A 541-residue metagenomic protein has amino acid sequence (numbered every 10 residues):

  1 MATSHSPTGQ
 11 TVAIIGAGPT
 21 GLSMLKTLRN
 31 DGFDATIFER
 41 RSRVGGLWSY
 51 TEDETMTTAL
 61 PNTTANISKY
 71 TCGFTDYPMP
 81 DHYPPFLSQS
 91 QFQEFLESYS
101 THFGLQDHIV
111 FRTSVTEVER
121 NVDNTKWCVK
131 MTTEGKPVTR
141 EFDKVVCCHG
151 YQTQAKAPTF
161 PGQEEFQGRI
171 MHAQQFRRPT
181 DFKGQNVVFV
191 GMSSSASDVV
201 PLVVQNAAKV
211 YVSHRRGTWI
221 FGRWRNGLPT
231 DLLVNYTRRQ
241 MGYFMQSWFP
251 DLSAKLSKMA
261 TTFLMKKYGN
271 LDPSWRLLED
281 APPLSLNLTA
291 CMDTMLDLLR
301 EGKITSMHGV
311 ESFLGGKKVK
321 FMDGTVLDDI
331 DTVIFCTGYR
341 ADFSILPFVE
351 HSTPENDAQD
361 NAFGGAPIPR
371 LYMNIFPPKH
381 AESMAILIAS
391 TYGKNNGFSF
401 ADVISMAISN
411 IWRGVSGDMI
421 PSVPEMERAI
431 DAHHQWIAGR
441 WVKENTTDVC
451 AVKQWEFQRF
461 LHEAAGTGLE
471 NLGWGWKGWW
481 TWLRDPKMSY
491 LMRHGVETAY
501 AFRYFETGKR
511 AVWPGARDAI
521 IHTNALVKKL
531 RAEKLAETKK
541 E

Functional and structural regions predicted by a protein language model:
S4-V44, S49, E97, V138-R140 (+5 more regions): Rossmann-like dinucleotide-binding core of oxidoreductases
E52-P80, L232-Q240: N-terminal glycine-rich dinucleotide-binding loop that anchors FAD/FMN and/or NAD(P) in oxidoreductases
I67, C336-R413: Glycine/threonine-rich phosphate-binding loop and adjacent beta-strand/alpha-helix elements that clamp
G73-H82, R276-D280, S383-S390: Short glycine/proline-rich turn/loop motifs
P84-H149, L299, F313: Feature captures the FAD/FMN-dependent oxidoreductase FAD-binding
F111, T218-G222, S383-E541: C-terminal, flexible cofactor-proximal segment of oxidoreductases
T133, G150-Y151, Q175, I334 (+1 more regions): Short glycine-/small-residue-rich Rossmann-like dinucleotide-binding loops
D293-L298, G302-I304, G309-E311, G315-D342: Glycine-rich, aromatic-lined ligand/substrate-binding cores of catalytic and carbohydrate-binding domains
